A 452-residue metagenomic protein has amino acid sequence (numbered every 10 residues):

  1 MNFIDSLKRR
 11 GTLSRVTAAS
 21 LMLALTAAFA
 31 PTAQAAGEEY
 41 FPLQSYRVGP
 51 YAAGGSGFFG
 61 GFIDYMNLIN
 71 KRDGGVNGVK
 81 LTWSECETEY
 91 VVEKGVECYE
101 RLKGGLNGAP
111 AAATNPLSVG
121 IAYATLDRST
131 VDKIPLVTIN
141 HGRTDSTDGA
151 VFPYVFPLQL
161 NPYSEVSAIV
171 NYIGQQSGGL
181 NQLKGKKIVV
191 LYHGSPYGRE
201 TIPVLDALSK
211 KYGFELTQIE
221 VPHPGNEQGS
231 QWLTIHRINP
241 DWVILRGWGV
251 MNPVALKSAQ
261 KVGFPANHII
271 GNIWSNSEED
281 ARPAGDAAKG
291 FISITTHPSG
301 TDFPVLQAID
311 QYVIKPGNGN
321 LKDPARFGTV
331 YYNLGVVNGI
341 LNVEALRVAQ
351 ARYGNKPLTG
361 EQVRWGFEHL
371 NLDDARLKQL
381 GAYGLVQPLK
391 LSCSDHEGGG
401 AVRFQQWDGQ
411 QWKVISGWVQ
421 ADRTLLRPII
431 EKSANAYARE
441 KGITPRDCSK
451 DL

Functional and structural regions predicted by a protein language model:
M1-L13: N-terminal secretory signal peptides that target proteins for export/translocation
T17-A28: Bacterial N-terminal signal peptides
F29-A35: Sec/Tat signal peptide C-region and signal peptidase I cleavage site
G37-Y40, A53-I63, R72-G149, L158 (+2 more regions): Beta-alpha junction/loop-to-helix N-cap segments that form part of ligand/metal-binding clefts
K94, G104, T144-D145, P153-G263 (+1 more regions): Extracellular/periplasmic Venus flytrap/periplasmic-binding protein
L102-V119, P135-I139, K187-Y192, N239-G249 (+3 more regions): Periplasmic-binding protein-like
F152, A259-G339, V419-D422, S433 (+1 more regions): Extracellular/periplasmic periplasmic-binding protein-like sensory domains
G319-Y332, V343-G417: Segments of small-molecule ligand-sensing domains
